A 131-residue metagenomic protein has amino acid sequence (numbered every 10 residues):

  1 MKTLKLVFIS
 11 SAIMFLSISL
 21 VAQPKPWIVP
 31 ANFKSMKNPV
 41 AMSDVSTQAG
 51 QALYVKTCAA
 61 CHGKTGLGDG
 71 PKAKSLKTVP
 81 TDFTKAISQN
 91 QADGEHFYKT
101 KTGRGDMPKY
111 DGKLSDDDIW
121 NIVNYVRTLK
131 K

Functional and structural regions predicted by a protein language model:
M1-S11: Bacterial N-terminal signal peptides that target proteins for export
I9-S19: Bacterial N-terminal signal peptides
P24-L53: Electrostatic cytochrome c docking/interface patches
P26-I28, P71-S75: Short, flexible, mixed-charge acidic loops at enzyme active sites
M36, K72, V79: Glycine-rich, flexible loop/turn motifs
D44-L67, A73, G94-E95, K99-T102: Sequence/structural segment immediately N-terminal to covalent heme-attachment motifs in c-type and related
L67, T128-K131: Inter-heme linker and motif-flanking segments adjacent to c-type heme-binding CXXCH motifs in c-type cytochromes
K77-L129: Extracytoplasmic electron-transfer domains, predominantly the class I c-type cytochrome c fold
